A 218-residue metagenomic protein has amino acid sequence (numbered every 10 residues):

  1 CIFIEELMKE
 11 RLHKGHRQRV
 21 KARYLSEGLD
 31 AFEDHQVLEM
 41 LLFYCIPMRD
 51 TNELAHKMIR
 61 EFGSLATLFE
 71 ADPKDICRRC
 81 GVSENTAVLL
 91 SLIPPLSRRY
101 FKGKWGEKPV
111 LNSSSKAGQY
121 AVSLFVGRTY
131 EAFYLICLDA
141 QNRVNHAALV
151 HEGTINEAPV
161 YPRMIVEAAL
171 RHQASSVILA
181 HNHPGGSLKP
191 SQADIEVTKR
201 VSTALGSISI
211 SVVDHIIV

Functional and structural regions predicted by a protein language model:
E6-I76: Long, highly charged, low-complexity intrinsically disordered interaction regions that mediate electrostatic DNA/RNA
F101-A121: Long, charged amphipathic helices and adjacent flexible linkers at domain junctions
G118-H172, S176: Histidine/lysine/aspartate-rich catalytic loop segments that bind and position anionic ligands
E152, K199-V218: Divalent-metal-activated hydrolytic enzyme cores
Y161-R163, Q192-K199: Charged helix-capping and loop-helix junction motifs
S176-G186, I217: Histidine-centered catalytic micro-motifs
G185-S187, A193, G206: Surface-exposed, charge/polar-rich loops and edge strands
